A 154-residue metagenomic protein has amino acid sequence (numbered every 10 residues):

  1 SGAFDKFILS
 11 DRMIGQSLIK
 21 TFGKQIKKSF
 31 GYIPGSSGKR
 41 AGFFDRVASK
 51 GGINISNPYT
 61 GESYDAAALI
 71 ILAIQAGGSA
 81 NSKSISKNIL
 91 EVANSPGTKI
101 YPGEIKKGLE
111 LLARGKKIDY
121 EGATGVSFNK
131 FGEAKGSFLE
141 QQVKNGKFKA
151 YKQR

Functional and structural regions predicted by a protein language model:
S1-R154: Extracytosolic ligand-binding ectodomains
